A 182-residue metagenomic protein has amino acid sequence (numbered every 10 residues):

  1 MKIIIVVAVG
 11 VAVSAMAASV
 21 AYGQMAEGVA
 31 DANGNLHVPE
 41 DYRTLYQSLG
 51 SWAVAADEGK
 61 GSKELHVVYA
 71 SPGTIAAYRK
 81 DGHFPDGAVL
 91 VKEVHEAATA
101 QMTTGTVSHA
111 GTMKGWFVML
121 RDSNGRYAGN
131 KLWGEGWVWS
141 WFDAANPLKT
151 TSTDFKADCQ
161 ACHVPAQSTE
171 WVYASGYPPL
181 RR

Functional and structural regions predicted by a protein language model:
M1-V6: Positively charged n-region of N-terminal signal peptides that target proteins for export
V7-A17: Bacterial N-terminal signal peptides
A17-G23: Boundary at the C-terminal end of the N-terminal hydrophobic targeting segment
M25-N33, V38-A55, S62, D81 (+1 more regions): Sequence context surrounding c-type heme c attachment/ligation sites in exported
E64-I75: Short, structured beta-strand/loop micro-motifs enriched in basic residues and often containing a Trp
